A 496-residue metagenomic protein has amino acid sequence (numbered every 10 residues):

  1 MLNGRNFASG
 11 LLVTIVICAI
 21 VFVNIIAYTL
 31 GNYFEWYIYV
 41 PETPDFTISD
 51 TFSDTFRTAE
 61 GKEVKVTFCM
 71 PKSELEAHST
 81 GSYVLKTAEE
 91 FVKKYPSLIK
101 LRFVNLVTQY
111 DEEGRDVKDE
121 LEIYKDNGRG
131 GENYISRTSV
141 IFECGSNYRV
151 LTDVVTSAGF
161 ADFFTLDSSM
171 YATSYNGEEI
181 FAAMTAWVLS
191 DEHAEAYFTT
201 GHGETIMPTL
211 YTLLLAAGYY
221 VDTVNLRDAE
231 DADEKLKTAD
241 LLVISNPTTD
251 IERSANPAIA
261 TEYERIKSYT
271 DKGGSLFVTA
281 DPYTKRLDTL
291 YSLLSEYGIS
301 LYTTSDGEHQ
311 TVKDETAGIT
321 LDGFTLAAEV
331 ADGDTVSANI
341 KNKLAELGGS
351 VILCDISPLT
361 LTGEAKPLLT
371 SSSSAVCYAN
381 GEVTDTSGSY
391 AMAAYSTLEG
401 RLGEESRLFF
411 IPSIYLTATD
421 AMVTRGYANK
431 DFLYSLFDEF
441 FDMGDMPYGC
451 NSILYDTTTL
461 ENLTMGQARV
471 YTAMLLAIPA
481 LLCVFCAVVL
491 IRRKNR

Functional and structural regions predicted by a protein language model:
L2-R496: Short, surface-exposed patches at the edges or C-terminal ends of soluble domains, predominantly
